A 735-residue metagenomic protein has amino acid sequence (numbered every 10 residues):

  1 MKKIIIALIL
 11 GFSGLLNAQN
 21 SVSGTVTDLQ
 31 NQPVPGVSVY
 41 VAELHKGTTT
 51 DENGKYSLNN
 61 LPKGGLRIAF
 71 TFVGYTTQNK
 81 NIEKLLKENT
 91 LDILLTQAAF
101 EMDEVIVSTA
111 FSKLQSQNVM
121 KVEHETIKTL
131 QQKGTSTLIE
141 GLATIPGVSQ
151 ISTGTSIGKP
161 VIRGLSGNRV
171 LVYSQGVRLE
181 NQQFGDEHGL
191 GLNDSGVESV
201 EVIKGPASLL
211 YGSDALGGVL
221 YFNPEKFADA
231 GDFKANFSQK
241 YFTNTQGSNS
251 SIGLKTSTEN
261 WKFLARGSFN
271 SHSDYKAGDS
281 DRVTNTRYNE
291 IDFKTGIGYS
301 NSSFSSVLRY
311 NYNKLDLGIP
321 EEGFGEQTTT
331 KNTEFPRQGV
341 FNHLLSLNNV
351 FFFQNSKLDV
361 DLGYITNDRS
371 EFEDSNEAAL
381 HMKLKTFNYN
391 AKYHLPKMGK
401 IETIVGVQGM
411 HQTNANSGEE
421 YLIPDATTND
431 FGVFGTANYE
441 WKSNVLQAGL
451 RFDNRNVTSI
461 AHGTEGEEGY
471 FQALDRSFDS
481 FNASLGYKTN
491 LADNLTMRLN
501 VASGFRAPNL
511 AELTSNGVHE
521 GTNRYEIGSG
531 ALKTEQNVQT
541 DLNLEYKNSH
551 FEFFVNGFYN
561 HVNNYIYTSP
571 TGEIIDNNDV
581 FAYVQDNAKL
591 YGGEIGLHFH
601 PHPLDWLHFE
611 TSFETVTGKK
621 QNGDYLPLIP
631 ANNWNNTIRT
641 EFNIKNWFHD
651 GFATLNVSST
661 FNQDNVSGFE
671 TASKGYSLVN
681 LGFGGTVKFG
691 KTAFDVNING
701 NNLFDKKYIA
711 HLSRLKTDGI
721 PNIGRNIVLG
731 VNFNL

Functional and structural regions predicted by a protein language model:
T27-Q32, S38-A42, A69-T76, L85-Q131 (+1 more regions): Short, acidic, small-residue-rich periplasmic hinge/interaction motif at the N-terminus of Gram-negative outer-membrane
S57-N59, R178-K204: Short acidic/polar hinge/loop motifs at secondary-structure boundaries that mediate gating or recognition
N89-L94, L138-G141, G158-V161, Y173 (+4 more regions): N-terminal periplasmic accessory domains that precede and gate Gram-negative outer-membrane beta-barrel machines
T243-S271, D281-D316, R337-Q354, Y393 (+4 more regions): Transmembrane beta-barrel wall of Gram-negative outer-membrane proteins
H272-S280, T284-E290, S303-T386, T413-N414 (+4 more regions): Flexible loop and strand-edge segments within Gram-negative outer membrane beta-barrel domains
L380-Y393, I527-T534, Q539, N548 (+1 more regions): Outer membrane beta-barrel strand-and-loop segments of large Gram-negative receptors, especially TonB-dependent
F505-R506, V562-N564, T568, Q663-D664 (+1 more regions): C-terminal beta-signal and adjacent terminal beta-strands/loops of Gram-negative outer-membrane beta-barrel proteins
F558-V562, D579-Q663: Gram-negative outer-membrane beta-barrel transporters
